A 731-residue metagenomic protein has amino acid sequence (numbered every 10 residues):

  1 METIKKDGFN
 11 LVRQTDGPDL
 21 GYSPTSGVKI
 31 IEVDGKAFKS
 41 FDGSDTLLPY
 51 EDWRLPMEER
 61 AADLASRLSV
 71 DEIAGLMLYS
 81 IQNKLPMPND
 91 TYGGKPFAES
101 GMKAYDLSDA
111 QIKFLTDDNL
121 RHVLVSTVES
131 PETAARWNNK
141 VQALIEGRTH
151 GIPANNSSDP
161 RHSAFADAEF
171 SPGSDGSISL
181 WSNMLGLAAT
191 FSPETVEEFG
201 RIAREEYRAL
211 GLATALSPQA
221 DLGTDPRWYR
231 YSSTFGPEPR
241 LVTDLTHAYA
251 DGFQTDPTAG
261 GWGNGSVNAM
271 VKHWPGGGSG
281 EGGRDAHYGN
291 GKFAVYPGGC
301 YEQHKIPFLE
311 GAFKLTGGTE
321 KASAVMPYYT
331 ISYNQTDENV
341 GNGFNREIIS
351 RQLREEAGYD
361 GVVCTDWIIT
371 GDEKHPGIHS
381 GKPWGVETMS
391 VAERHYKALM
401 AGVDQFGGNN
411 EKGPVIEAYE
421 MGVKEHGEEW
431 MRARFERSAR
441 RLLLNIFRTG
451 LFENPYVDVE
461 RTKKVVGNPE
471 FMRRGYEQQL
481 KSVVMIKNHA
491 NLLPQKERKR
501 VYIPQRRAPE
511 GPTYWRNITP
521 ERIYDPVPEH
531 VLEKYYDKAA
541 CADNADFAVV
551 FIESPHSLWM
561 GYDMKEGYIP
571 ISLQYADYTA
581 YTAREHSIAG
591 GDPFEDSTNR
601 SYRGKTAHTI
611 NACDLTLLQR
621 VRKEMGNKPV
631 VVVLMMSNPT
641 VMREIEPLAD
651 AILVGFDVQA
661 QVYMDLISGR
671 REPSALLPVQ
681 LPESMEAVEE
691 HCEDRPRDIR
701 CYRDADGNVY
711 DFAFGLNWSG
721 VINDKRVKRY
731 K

Functional and structural regions predicted by a protein language model:
M1-K731: Glycoside hydrolase catalytic-domain context in secreted enzymes
